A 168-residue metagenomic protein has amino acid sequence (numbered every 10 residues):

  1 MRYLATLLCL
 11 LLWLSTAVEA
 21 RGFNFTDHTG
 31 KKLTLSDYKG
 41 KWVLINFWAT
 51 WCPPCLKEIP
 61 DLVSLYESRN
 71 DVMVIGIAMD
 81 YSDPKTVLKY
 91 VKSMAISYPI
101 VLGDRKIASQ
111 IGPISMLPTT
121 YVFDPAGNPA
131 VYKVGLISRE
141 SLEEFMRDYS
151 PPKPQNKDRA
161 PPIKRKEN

Functional and structural regions predicted by a protein language model:
A5-S15: Bacterial N-terminal signal peptides
G22-V43, I111: A short beta-strand-turn-helix
Y38-K41, D71, I96-S97: Active-site acidic short loop of glycosyltransferases
K39, F47-S64: Conserved redox-active cysteine motifs that mediate thiol-disulfide chemistry, especially di-cysteine Cys-X(1-2)-Cys
L56-M94, R105-A108: Structural microenvironment flanking redox-active thiols in thiol-disulfide oxidoreductases
K89-S97, L102-R147: Thiol/disulfide oxidoreductase modules built on the thioredoxin-like
P152-N168: Non-globular targeting/processing and membrane-anchoring segments
